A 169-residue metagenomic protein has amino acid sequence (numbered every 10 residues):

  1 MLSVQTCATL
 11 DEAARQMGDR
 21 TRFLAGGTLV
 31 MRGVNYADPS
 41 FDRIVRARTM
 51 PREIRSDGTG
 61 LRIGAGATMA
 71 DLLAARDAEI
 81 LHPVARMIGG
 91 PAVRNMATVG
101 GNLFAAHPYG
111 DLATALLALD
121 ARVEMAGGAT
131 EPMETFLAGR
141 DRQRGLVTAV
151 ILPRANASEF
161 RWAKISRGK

Functional and structural regions predicted by a protein language model:
M1-K169: C-terminal structural segment of proteins
